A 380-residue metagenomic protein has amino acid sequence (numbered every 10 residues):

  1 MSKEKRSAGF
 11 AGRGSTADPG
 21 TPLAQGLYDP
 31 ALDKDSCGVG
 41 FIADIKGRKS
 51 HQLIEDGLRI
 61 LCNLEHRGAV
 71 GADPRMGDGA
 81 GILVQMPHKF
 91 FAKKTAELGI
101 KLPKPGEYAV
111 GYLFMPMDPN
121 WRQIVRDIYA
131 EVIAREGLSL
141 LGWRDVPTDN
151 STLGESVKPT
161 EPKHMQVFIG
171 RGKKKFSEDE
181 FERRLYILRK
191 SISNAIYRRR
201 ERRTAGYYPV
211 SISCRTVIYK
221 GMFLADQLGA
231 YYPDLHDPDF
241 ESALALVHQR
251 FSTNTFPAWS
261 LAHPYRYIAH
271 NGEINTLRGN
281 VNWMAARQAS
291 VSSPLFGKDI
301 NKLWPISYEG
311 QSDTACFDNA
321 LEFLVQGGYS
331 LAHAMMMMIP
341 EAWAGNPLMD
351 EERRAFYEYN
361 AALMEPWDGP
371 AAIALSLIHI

Functional and structural regions predicted by a protein language model:
M1-A24: Non-catalytic, low-structured ubiquitin/UBL-interacting segments
S2-K3, S7-F10, G71-A243, V247-Q249 (+2 more regions): Extended, highly charged
P19-A69: N-terminal-proximal low-complexity accessory segments that begin disordered and transition into the first
G38-I42, P74, G81-V84, R266-Y267 (+1 more regions): Short beta-strand scaffold segments in enzyme catalytic cores
F41-A43, M86, H248-T253, E273 (+2 more regions): Short, flexible loop/turn elements at secondary-structure junctions
D56-I60, L261-E309: Extended active-site and interfacial segments that coordinate phosphate-rich ligands in large catalytic machineries
A245-I268: Short catalytic-site patches enriched in acidic/histidine residues that coordinate or position cofactors/metals
I378-I380: Conserved small/polar residues in nucleotide/adenosyl-binding loops
